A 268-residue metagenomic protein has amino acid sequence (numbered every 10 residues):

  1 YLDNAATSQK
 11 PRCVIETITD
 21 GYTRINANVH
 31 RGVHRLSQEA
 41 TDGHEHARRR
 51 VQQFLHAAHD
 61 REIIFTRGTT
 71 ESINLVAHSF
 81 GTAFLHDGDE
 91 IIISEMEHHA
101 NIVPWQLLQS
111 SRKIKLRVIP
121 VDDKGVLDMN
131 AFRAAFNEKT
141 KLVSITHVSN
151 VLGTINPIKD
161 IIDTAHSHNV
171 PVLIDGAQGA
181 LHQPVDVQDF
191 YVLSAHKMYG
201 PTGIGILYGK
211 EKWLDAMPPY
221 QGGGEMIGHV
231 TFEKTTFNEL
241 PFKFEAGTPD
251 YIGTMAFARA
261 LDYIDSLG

Functional and structural regions predicted by a protein language model:
Y1-G268: Pyridoxal 5′-phosphate
